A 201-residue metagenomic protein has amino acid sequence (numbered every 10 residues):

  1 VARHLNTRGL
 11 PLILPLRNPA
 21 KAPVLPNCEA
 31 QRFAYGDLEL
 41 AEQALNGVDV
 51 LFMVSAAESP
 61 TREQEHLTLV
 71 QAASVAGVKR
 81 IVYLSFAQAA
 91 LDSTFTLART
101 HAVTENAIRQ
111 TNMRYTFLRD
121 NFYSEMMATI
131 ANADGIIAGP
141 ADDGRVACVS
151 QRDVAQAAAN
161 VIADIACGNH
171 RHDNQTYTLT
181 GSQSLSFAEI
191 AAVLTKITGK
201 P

Functional and structural regions predicted by a protein language model:
V1-L25, G36-E39, N46-V48, A57-Q64 (+2 more regions): Oxidoreductase cofactor-interface core, primarily capturing Rossmann-like NAD(P)-dependent enzymes
Q31-F33: Cofactor-binding loops of NAD(P)H-dependent oxidoreductases, dominated by short-chain dehydrogenase/reductases
F52-V54: Periplasmic-binding protein-like
